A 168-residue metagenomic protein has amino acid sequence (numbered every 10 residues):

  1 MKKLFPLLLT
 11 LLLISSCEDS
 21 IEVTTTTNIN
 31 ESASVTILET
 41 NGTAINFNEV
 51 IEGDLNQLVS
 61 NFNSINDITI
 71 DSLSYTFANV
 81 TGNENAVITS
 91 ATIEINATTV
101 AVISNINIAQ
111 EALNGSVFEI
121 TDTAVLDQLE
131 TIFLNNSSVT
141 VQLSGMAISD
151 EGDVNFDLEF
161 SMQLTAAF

Functional and structural regions predicted by a protein language model:
K2-L7: Sec-dependent signal peptide recognition, specifically the positively charged N-region followed immediately by
L13-S16: C-terminal motif of bacterial Sec signal peptides marking the signal peptidase cleavage site
E18-T40, T165-F168: N-terminal leader/pro-regions and domain N-caps
I37-S72, A78, N83: Post-signal-peptide N-terminal segment of Sec-exported extracytoplasmic proteins
T76-V87, I148-G152: Extended, low-complexity, turn-rich repeat/linker tracts enriched in Gly/Pro/Ser/Thr and Asp/Glu that occur
E84-T99: Short, surface-exposed beta-strand/strand-loop-strand elements in extracellular ectodomains
T99-D127: An anionic, turn-rich surface loop/hairpin at beta-sheet edges that serves as a generic interaction/coordination patch
S116-S161: Cysteine-clustered segments with highest specificity for TGF-beta superfamily mature ligands
